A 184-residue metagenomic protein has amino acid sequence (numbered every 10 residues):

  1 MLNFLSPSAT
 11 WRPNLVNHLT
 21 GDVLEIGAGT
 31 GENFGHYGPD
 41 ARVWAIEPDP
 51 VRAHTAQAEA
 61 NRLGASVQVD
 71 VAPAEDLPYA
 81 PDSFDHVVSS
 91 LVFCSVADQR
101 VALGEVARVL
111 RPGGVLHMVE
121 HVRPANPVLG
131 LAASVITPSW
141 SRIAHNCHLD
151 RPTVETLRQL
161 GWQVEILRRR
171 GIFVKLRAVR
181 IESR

Functional and structural regions predicted by a protein language model:
M1-S6, H117-L176: C-terminal alpha-helical "lid/dimerization" subdomain adjacent to the S-adenosyl-L-methionine
L2-D22, E32-H36: Conserved alpha-helix/loop element of class I SAM-dependent methyltransferases that forms part of the SAM/SAH-binding
L24, G29-D76: Class I SAM-dependent methyltransferase SAM/SAH-binding core
P48-P50, D98, H121: Short beta->alpha hinge that forms the Motif I/post-I loop of the SAM-binding pocket
E75-V87: A short acidic, Gly/Pro-enriched loop at the edge of an enzyme's catalytic core that lines a small-molecule cofactor
H86-D98: A short SAM/SAH-binding and catalytic strip from SAM-dependent methyltransferases
R100-V115: A short glycine-rich, Lys/Arg-flanked "PGG" loop and its adjoining helix->strand segment in the class I
K175-R184: C-terminal lobe and adjacent flexible extensions of AdoMet/dcAdoMet transferase-like proteins
